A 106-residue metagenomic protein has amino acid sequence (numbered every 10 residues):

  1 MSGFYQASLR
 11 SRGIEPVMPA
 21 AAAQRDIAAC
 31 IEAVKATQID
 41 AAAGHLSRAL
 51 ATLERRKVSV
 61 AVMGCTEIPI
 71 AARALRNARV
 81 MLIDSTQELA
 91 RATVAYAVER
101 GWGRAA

Functional and structural regions predicted by a protein language model:
M1-A106: Non-catalytic structural scaffold of enzyme domains
